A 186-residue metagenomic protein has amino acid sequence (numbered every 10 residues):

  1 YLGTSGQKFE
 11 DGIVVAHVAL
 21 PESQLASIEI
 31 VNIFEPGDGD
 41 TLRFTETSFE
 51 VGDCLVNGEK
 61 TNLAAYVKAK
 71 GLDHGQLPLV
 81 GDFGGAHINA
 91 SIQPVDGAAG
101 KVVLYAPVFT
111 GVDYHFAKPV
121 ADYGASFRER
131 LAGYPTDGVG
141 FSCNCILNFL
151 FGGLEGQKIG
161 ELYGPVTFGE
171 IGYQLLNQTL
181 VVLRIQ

Functional and structural regions predicted by a protein language model:
Y1-Q186: Hydrophobic alpha/beta core scaffold segments
